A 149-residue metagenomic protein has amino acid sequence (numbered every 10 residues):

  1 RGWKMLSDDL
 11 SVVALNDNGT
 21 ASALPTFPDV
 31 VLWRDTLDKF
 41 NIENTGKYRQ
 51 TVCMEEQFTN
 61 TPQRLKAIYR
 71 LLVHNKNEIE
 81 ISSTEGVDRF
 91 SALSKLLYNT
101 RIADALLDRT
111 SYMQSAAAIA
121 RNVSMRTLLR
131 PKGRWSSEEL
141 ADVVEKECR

Functional and structural regions predicted by a protein language model:
W3-R149: Glycine-rich, often acidic-flanked micro-motifs that create phosphate/phosphodiester-binding or positioning elements
